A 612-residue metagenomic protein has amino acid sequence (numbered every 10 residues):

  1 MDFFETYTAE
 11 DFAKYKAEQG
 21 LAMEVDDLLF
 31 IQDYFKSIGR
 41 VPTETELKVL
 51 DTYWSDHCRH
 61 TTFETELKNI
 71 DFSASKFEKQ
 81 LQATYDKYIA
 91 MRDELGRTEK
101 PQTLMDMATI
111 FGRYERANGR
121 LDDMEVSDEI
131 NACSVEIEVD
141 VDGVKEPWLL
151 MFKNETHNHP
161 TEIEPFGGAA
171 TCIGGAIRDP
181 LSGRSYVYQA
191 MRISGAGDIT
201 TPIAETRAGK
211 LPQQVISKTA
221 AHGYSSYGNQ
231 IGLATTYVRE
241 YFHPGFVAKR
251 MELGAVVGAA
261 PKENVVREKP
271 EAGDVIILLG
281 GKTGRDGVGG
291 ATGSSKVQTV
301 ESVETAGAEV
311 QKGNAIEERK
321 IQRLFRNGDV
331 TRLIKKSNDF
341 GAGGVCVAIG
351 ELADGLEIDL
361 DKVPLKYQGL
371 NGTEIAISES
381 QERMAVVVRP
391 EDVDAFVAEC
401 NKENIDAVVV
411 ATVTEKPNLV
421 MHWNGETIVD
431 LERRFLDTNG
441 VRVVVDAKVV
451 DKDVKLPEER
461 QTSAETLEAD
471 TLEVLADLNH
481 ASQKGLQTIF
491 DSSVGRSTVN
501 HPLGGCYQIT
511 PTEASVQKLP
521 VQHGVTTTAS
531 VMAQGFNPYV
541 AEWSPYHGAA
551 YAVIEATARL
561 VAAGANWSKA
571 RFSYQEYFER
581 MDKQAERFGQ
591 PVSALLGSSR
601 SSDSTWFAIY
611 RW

Functional and structural regions predicted by a protein language model:
M1-W612: Glycine/proline-enriched, intrinsically flexible loops and inter-domain linkers
